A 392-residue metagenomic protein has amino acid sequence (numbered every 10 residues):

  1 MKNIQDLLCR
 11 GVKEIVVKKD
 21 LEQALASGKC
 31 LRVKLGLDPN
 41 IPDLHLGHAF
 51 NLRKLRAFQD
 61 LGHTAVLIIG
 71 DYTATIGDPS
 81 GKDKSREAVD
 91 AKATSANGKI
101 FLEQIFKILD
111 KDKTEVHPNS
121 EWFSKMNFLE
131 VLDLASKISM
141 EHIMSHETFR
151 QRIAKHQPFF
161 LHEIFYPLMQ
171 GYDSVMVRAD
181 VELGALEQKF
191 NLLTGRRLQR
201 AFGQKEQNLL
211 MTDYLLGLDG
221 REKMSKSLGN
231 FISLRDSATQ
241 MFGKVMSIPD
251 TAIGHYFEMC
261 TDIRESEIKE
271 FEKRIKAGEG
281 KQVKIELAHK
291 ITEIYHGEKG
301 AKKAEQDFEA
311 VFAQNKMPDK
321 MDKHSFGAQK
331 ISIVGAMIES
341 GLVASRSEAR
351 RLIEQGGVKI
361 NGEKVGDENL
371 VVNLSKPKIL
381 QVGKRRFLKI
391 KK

Functional and structural regions predicted by a protein language model:
M1-S27: N- or domain-start disorder-to-order transition segments that initiate the globular core
V12, D90-M211, L218: Divalent-metal (Mg2+/Mn2+/Ca2+)-assisted nucleotide/phosphate chemistry catalytic cores
K18-P79, L183-K189, G195: N-terminal catalytic cores of NTP/NDP-binding nucleotidyl/phosphoryl-transfer enzymes
G28-G36, A65, Y166-M176, G217 (+1 more regions): Short, hydrophobic/aliphatic alpha-helical segments
G77-G81, M126-L132, G220-M224: Short acidic, glycine/serine/threonine-rich loops at helix termini
P79-S95: A charged helix-plus-loop insertion that forms the helical arch/lid used to bind and gate nucleic-acid substrates
K82-E87, L132-S136, S227-L228: Short, hinge-like loop/turn segments at secondary-structure boundaries
Q199-K392: Conserved nucleotide- and phosphate/pyrophosphate-binding catalytic cores in adenylate/nucleotidyl-handling enzymes
